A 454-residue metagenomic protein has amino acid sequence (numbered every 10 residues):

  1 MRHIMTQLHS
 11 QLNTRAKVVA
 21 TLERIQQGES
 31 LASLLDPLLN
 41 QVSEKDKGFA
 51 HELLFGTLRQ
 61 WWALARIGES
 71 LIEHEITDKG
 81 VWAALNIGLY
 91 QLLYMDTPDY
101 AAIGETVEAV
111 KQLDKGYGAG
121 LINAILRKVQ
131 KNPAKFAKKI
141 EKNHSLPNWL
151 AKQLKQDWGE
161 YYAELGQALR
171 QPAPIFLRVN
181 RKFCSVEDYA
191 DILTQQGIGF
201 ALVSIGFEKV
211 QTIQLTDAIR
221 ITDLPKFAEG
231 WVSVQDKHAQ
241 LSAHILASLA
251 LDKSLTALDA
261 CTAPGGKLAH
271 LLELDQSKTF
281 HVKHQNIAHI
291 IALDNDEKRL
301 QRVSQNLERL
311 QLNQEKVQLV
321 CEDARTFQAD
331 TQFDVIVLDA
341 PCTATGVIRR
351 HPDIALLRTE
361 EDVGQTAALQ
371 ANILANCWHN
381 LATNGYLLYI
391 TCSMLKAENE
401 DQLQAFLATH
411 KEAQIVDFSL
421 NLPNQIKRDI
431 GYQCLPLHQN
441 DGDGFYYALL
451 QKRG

Functional and structural regions predicted by a protein language model:
M1-G454: S-adenosylmethionine
